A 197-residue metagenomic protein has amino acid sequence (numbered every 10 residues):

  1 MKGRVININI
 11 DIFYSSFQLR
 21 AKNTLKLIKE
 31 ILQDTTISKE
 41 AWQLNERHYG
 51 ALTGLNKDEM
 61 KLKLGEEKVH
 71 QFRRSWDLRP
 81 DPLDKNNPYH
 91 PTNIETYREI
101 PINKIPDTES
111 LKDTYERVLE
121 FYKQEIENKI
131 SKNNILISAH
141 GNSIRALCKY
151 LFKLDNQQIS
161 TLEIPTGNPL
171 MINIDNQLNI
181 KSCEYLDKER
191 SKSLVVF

Functional and structural regions predicted by a protein language model:
M1-P91, Y97-E99, K149-N173, F197: Phosphate-coordination/substrate-recognition cap region in phosphate-metabolizing enzymes
K22-N23, E30, T35, I105 (+1 more regions): Active-site-adjacent alpha-helix immediately C-terminal to a catalytic or transition-state-stabilizing loop
H90-Y115: A contiguous, well-structured pocket-lining segment that forms one wall/lid of small-molecule binding clefts in soluble
Q177-R190: Short, well-ordered strand-loop elements centered on a beta-strand within folded domains, enriched for acidic residues
E189-F197: Short, cationic low-complexity segments
